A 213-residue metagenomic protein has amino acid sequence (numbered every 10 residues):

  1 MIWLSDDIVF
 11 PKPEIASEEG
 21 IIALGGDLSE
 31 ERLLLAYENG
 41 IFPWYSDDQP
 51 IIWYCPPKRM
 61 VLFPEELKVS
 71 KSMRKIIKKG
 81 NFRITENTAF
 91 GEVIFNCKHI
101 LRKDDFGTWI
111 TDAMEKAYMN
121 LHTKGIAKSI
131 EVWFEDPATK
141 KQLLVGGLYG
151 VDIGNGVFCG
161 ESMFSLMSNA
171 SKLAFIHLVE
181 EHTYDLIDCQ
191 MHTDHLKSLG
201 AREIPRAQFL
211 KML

Functional and structural regions predicted by a protein language model:
M1-L213: N-acyltransferase acceptor-side catalytic subdomain
